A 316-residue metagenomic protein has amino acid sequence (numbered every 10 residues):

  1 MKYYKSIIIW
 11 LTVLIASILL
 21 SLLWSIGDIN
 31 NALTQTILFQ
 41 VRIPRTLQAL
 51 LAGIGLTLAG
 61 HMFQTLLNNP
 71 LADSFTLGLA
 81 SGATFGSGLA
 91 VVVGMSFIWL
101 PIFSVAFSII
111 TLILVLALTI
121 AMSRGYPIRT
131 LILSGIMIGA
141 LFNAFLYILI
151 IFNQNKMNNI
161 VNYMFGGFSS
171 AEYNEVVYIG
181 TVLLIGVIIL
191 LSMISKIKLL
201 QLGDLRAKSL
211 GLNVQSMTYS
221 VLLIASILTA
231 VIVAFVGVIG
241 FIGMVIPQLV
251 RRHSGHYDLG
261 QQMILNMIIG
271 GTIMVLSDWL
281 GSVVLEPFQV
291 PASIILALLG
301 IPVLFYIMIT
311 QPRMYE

Functional and structural regions predicted by a protein language model:
M1-E316: Alpha-helical transmembrane segments in inner-membrane proteins
